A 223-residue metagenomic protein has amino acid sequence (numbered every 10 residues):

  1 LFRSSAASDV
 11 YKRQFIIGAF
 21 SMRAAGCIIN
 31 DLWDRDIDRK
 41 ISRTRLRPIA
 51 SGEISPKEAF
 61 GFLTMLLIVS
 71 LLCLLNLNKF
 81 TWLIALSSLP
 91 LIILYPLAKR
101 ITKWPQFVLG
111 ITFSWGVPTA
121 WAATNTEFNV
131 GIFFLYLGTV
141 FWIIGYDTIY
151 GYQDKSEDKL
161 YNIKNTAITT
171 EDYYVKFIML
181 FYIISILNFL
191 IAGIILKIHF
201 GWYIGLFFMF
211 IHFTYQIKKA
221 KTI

Functional and structural regions predicted by a protein language model:
L1-A7, Y11: Single conserved hydrophobic/aromatic residue that forms the stacking wall/gate of nucleotide- or nucleobase-binding
R3-S5, I29, W33, I37-D38 (+1 more regions): Proline-centered turn/helix-capping motifs that create local helix->coil transitions or kinks
R13-A19, G131-W142, W202: Alpha-helical transmembrane segments
Q14-A19, R35-A85, L160-L206: Multi-pass membrane catalytic core of lipid/isoprenoid biosynthesis enzymes
I17, A25, R47-V130, F134 (+1 more regions): Intramembrane alpha-helical segments
A19-N30, I92-P96, G138-Y146, Y150 (+1 more regions): Alpha-helical transmembrane segments of multi-pass membrane proteins
M22, G26, S70, G116 (+3 more regions): Alpha-helical transmembrane segments of multipass membrane proteins
